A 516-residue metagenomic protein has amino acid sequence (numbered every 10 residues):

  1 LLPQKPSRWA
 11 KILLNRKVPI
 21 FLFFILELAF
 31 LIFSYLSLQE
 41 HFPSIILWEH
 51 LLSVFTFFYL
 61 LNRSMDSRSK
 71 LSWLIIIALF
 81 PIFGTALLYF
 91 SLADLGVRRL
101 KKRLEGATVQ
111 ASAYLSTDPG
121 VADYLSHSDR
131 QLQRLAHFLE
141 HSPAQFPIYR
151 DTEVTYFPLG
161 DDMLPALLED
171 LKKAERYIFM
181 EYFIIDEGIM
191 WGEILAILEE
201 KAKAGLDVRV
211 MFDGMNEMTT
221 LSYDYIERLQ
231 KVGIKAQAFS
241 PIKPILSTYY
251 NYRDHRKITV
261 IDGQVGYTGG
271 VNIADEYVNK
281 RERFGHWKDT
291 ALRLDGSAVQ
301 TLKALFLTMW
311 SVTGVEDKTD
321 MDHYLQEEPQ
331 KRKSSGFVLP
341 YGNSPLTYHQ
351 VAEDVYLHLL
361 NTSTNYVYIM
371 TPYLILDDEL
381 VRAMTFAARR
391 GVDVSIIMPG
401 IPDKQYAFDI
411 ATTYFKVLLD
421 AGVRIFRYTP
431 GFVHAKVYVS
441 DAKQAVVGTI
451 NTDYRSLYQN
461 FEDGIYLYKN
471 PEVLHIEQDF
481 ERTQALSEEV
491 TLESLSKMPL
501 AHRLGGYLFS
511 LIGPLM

Functional and structural regions predicted by a protein language model:
L1-D354, H358, T362, P402 (+5 more regions): N-terminal localization/anchoring segments of enzymes in phospholipid and broader phosphate metabolism
F183, Y373, A407: Glycine- and other small-residue-rich loops at beta-strand/loop junctions that grip anionic moieties
D289, M370-T371: A short, conserved beta-strand element enriched in hydrophobic/aromatic residues
S363, Y373-S395, P399, K404: Helical hairpin unit composed of two closely spaced alpha helices linked by a short loop
D377-V381, S395-I397, Q405-D409, F426-Y428 (+3 more regions): Extended hydrophobic-aromatic, low-complexity segments
A411-Y414: Short, glycine/polar-rich helix-capping loops at beta-to-alpha or helix-loop-helix junctions that flank or form
K436: Catalytic-core elements of nucleic-acid end-processing and repair enzymes
